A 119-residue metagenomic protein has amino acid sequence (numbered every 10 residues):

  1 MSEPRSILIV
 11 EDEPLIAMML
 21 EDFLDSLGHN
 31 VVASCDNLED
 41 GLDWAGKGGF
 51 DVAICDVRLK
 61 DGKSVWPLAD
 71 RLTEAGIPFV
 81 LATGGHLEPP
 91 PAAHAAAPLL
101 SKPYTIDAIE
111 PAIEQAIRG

Functional and structural regions predicted by a protein language model:
M1-S6, P98, T105-G119: Non-catalytic signal-transmission and effector/linker regions of two-component phosphorelay proteins
E11: Conserved acidic carboxylate
P14, D36-D40, D107: Acidic phosphotransfer microenvironment of two-component signaling modules
P14-A33: Two-component/phosphorelay signaling modules centered on CheY-like receiver
S34-V52, V57: Acidic, metal-coordinating helix/loop segments flanking the phosphotransfer/catalytic sites of two-component signaling
C55-T73: Conserved phosphotransfer microenvironments
V80-T83: Hydrophobic/aromatic residues positioned on beta-strands within the core alpha/beta folds
A93-L100: As written
